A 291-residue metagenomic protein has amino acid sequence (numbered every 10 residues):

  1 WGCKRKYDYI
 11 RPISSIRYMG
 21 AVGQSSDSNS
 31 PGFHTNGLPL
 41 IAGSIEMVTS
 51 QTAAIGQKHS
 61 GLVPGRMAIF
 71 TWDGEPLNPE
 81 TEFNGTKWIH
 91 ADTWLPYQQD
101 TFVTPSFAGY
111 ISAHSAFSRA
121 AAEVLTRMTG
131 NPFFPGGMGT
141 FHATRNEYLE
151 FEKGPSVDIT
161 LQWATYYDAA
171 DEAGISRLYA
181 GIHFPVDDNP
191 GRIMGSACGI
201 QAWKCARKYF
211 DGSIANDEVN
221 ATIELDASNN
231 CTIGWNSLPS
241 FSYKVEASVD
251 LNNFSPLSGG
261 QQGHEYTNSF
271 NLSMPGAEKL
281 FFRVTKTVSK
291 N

Functional and structural regions predicted by a protein language model:
W1-P185, N189-D211: Hydrophobic alpha-helical bundle signature of multipass membrane enzymes
I214-N291: Short, composition-biased motifs enriched in small/polar/acidic residues
